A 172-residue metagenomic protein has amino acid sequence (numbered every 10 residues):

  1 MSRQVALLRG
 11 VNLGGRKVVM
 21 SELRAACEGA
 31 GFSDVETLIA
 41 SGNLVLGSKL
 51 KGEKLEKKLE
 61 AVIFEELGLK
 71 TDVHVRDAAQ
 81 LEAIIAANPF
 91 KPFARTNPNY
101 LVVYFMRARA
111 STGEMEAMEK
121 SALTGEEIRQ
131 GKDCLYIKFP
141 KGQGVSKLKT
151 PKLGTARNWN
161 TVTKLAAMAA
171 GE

Functional and structural regions predicted by a protein language model:
S2-S41, V45-E172: Surface-exposed, charge/polar-rich loops and edge strands
